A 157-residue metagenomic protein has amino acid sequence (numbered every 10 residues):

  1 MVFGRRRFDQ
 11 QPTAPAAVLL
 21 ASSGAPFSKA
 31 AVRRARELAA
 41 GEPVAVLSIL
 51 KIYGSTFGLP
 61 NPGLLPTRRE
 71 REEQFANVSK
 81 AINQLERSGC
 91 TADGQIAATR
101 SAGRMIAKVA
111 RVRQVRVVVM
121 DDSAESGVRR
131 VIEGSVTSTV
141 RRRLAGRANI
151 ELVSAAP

Functional and structural regions predicted by a protein language model:
M1-T13, E86-V118, S138, A155-P157: Structural beta-alpha unit
Q11-N61: Small/aliphatic-rich secondary-structure junction motif
A30-R34, K80, M105: Well-ordered alpha-helical segments embedded in enzymatic catalytic cores
V44, A92-G94, I150: Hydrophobic anchor at the start of a short beta-strand that flanks the dinucleotide cofactor-binding loop
S48-L50, V117, D121-S123: Short secondary-structure boundary segments
L64-A76: A short acidic, glycine-rich active-site loop that binds or catalyzes chemistry on phosphate/adenosine moieties
M120-R143: Glycine-rich, Arg-bearing micro-motifs that act as flexible, cationic patches
T139-S154: Short, acidic/small-residue loops that bind anionic groups at enzyme active sites
